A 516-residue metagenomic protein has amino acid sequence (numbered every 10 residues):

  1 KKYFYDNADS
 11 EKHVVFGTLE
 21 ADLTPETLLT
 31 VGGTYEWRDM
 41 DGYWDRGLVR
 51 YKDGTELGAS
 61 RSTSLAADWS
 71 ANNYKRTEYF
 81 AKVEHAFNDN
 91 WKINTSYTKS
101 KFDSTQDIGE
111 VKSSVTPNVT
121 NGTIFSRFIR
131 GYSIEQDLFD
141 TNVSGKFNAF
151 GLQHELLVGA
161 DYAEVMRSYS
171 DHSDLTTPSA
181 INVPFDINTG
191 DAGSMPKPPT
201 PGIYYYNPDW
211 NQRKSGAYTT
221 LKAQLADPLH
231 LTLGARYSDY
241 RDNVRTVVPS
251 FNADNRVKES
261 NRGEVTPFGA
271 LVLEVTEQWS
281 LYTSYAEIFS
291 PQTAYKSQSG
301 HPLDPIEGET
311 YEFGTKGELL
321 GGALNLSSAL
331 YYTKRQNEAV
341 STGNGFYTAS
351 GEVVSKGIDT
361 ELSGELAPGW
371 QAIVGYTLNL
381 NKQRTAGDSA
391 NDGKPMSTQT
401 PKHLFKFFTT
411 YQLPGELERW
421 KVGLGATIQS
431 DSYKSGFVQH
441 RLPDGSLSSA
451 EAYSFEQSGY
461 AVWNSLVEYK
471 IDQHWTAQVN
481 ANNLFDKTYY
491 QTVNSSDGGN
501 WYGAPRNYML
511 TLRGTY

Functional and structural regions predicted by a protein language model:
K1-T24, L57-F80, I124-D140, P208-D209 (+6 more regions): Outer-membrane beta-barrel proteins
V15-A86, K101-I134, P178-Y206, W210 (+2 more regions): Acidic/polar loop-and-plug regions of large Gram-negative outer-membrane beta-barrel proteins
E20-T24, T34, I134, Q153-V165 (+4 more regions): Structural signature of Gram-negative outer-membrane beta-barrels, strongest in the C-terminal barrel of TonB-dependent
E26-L29, N90-I93, G151, P228-L231 (+6 more regions): Repeated loop/turn-to-beta-strand initiation elements of outer-membrane beta-barrel proteins
Y79-F102, F125-T246: Face-selective signature of the C-terminal outer-membrane beta-barrel domain
K82-E110, E274, L281-Y282, P305-R384: Membrane-embedded beta-barrel scaffold of Gram-negative outer-membrane proteins
D227-L231, Y332-K334, A349-Q439, F485-D486: Gram-negative outer-membrane beta-barrel transporters
T427-S446, E468-Y516: C-terminal beta-signal and adjacent terminal beta-strands/loops of Gram-negative outer-membrane beta-barrel proteins
